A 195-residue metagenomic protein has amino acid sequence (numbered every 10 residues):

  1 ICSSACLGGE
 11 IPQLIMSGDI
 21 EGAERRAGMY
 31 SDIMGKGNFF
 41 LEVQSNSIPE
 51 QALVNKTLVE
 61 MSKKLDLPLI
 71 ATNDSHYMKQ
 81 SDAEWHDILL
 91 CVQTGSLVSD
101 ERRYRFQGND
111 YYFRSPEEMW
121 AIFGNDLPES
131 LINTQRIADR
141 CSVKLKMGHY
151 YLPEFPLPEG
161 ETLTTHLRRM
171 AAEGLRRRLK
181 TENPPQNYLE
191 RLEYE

Functional and structural regions predicted by a protein language model:
I1-E195: Phosphodiester-processing cores and adjacent nucleic acid-binding clamps
